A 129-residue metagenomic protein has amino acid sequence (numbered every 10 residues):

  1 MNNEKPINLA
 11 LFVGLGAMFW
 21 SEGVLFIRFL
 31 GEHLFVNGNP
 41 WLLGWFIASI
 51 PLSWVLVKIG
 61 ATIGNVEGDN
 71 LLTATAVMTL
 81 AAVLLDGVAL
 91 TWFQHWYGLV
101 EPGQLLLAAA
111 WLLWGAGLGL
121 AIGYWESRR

Functional and structural regions predicted by a protein language model:
M1-R129: Juxtamembrane/disordered regions of integral membrane proteins
